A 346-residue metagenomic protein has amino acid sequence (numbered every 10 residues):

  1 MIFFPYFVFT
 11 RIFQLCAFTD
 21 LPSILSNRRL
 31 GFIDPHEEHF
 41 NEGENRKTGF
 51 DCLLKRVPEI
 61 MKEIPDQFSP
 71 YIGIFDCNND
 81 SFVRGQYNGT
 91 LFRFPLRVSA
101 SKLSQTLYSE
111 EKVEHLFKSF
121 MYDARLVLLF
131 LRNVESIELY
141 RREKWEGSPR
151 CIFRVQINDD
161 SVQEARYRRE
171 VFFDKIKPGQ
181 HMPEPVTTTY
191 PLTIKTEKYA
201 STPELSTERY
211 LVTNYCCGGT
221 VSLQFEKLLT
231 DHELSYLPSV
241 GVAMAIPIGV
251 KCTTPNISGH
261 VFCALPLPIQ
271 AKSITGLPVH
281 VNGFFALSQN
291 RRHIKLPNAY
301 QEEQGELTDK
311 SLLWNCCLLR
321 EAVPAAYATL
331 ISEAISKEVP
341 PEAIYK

Functional and structural regions predicted by a protein language model:
M1-E42: Flexible ATP-lid and adjacent glycine-rich G1/G2 motifs of the Bergerat
T19, L30, P35-K346: GHKL/Bergerat-fold ATPase module
